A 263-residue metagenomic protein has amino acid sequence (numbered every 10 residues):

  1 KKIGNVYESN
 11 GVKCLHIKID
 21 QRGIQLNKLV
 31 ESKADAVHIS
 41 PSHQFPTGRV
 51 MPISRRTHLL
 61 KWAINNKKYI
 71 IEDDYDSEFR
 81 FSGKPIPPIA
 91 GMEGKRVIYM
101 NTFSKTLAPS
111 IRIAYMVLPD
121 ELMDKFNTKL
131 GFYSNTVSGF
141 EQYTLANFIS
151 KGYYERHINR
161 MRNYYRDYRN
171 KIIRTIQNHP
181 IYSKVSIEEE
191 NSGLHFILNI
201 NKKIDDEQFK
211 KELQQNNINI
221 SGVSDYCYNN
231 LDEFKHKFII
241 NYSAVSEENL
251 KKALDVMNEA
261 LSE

Functional and structural regions predicted by a protein language model:
K1-G11, N27: Substrate-binding/gating loop at the entrance of the active-site cleft, primarily in PLP-dependent aminotransferase-like
V12, N65-K68, K95: A short helix->loop->beta-strand "cap" motif at the edges of active sites that frequently abuts
Q21-F81: Active-site phosphate-binding strand-loop segment of PLP-dependent enzymes
G91-K125: Active-site PLP attachment segment
D120-K125, Y154-E155, K203: Short helix-loop capping/hinge motifs at secondary-structure junctions, enriched in acidic/polar residues
N127-L130, K151-I173: Structural signature of PLP-dependent enzymes
R162-I173, V185-N199, K211: Conserved glycine-rich beta-strand-loop-beta hairpin in the small C-terminal domain of fold type I
Q215, L231-E263: PLP-dependent enzyme catalytic core of the Aspartate aminotransferase-like
